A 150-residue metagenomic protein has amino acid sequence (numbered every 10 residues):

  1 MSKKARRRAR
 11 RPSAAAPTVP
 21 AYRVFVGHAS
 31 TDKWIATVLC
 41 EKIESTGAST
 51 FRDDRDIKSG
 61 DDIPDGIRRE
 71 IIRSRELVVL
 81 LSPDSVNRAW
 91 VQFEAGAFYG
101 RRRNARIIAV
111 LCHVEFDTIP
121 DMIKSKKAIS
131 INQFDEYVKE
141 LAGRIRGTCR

Functional and structural regions predicted by a protein language model:
M1-L80, Y99-R106, H113, E136-R150: Conserved N-terminal substructure of TIR/SEFIR domains
Y22-V24, K124-K127: Short amphipathic alpha-helical segments
T37-C40, W90-F93, D121-M122: Short amphipathic alpha-helical segments
R55, S59, N87-W90, I108 (+1 more regions): Short, surface-exposed helix-loop/turn micro-motifs enriched in polar/charged residues
R69, G96-A97, K124-S125: Alpha-helix boundary/capping detector
P83-R103, D117: Conserved TIR/SEFIR loop-to-helix hotspot centered on a Trp-containing motif with a nearby acidic residue
E115-K126: Glycine-rich, charge-decorated loop segments at or immediately adjacent to ligand/cofactor-binding or catalytic sites
A128-Q133: Short acidic-hydrophobic, aromatic-tinged amphipathic segments that line or gate anion-handling sites
